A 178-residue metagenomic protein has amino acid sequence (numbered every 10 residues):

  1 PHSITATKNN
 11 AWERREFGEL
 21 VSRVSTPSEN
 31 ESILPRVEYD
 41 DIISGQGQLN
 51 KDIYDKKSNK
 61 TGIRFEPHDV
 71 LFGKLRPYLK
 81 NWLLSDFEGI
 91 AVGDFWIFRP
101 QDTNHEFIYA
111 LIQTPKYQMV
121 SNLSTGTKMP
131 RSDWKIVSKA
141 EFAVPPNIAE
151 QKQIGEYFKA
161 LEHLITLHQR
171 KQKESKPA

Functional and structural regions predicted by a protein language model:
P1-E13, A140, N147-A178: Amphipathic alpha-helical segments with low aromatic content
T5-S28: Non-catalytic DNA-recognition/assembly elements of restriction-modification systems
R15-L20, D40, G93, K135: Structural detector for helix-capping/boundary residues
V21-K56: DNA target-recognition patches
N59-Y117, T125: A short beta-sheet element
L75, I90-D94, G126-E150: A short glycine-rich beta-alpha junction/loop motif
